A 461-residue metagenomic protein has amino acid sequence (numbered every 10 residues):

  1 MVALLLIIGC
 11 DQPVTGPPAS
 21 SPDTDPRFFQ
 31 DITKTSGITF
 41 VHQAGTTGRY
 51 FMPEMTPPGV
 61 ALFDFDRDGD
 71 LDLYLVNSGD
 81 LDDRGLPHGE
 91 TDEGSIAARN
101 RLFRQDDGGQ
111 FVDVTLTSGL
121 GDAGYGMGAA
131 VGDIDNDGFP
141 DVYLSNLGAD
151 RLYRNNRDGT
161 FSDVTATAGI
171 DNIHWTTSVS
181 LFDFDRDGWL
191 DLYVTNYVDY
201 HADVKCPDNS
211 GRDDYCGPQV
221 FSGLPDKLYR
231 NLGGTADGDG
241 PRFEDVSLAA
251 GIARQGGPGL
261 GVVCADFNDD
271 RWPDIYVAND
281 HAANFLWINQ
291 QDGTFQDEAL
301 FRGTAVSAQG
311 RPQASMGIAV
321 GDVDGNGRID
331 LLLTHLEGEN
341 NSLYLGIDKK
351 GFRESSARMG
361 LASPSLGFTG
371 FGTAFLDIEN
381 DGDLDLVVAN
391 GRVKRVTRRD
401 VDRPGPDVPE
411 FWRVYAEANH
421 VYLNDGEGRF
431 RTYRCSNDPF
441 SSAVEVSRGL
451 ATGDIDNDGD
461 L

Functional and structural regions predicted by a protein language model:
M1-G9: Bacterial N-terminal signal peptides
G9-L461: Acidic, glycine/proline-rich Ca2+-coordinating loop motifs
